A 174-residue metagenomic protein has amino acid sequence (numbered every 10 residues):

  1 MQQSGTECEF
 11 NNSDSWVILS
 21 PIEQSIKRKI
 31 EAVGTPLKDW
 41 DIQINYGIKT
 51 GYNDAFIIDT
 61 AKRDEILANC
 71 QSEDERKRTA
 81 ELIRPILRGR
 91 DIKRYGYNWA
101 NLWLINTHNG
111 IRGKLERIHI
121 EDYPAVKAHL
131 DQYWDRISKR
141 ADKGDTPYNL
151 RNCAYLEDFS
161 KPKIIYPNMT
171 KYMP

Functional and structural regions predicted by a protein language model:
Q2-P174: Polybasic, glycine- and aromatic-enriched phosphate-binding surface used to engage nucleic acids
